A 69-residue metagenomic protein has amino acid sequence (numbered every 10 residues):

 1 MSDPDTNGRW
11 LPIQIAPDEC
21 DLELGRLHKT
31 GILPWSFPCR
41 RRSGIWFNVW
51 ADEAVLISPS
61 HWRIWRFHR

Functional and structural regions predicted by a protein language model:
S2-D18, L22: Surface-exposed ligand/attachment interfaces on beta-rich extracellular proteins
G8-W10, G25, I32, N48: Residue-level detector of functional hotspots within protein domains
P17-K29, L33: Short hydrophobic/aromatic-rich beta-strand motifs
T30-R69: Acidic, glycine/polar-enriched metal-coordinating patches/loops that mediate binding to polyanionic ligands
